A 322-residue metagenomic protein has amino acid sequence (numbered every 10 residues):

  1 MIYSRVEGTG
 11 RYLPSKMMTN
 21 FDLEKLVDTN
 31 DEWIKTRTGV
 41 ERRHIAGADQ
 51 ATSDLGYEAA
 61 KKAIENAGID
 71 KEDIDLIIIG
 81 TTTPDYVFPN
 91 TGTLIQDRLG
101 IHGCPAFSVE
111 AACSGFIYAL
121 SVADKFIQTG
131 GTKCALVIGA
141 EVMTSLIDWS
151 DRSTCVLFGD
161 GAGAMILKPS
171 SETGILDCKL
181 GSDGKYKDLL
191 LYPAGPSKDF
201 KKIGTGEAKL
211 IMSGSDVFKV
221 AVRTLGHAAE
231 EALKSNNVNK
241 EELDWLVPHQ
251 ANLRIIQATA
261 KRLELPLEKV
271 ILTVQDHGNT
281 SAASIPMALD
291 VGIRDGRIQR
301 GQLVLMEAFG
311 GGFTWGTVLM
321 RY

Functional and structural regions predicted by a protein language model:
M1-A48, D151-K219, R223, H227 (+1 more regions): Condensing-enzyme catalytic core mediating Claisen C-C bond formation in acyl metabolism
V6-G8, A48-A111, I117, A232 (+1 more regions): Conserved beta-ketoacyl condensing-enzyme motif
Y12, G80-D85, A111-F116, G139-T144 (+3 more regions): Acidic, glycine-rich active-site loops and adjacent beta-strand->loop/helix elements that engage anionic groups
K35-D54, T82-A135, K261-L289: Conserved catalytic cysteine-centered active-site region of acyl-thioester-dependent Claisen-condensing enzymes
L99-I101, I127-G130, C155-G159, S182 (+1 more regions): Solvent-exposed alpha-helices and their adjacent loops that cap or buttress functional pockets in soluble metabolic
Q128-G161: Flexible, glycine-rich active-site loops centered on histidine and acidic residues that chelate a metal or position
T205-V274: A contiguous, well-structured pocket-lining segment that forms one wall/lid of small-molecule binding clefts in soluble
M287-E307, W315-Y322: Catalytic phosphate/nucleotide-handling subdomain of diverse soluble enzymes
